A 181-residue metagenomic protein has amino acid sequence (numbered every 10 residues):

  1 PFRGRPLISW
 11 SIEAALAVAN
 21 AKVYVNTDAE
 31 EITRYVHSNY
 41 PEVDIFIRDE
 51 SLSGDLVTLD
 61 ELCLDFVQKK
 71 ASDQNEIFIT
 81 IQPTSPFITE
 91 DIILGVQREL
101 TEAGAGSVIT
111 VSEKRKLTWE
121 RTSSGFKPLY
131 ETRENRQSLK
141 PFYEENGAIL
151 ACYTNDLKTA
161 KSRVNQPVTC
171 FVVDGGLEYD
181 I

Functional and structural regions predicted by a protein language model:
P1-T27: N-terminal glycine-rich phosphate-binding loop and ensuing alpha1 helix
L16, Q68-S72, T101: Residue-level signal for alpha-helix termini/capping positions
A21-V23, I77, G106-S107: Residues at the starts of beta-strands that form the adenosine-phosphate
V25-N26, T110, L150, D180: Active-site-adjacent beta-strand anchor residues
N26, F46-R48, I81, T110-V111: Generic beta-sheet signal
E30-I79, F87-G95: Short phosphate-binding loop-to-helix
D55, E61-L62, Q74, P86-D174: Conserved core of the sugar-phosphate nucleotidyltransferase
